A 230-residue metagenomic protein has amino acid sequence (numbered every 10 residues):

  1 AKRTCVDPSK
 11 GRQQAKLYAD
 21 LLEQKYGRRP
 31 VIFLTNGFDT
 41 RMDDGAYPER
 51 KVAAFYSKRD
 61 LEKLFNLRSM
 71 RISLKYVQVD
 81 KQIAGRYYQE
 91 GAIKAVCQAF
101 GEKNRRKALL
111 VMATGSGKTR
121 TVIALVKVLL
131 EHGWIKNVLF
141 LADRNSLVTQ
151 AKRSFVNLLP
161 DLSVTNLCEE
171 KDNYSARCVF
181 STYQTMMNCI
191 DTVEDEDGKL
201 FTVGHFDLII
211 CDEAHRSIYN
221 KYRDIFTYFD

Functional and structural regions predicted by a protein language model:
A1-N137, A142, S146-L162, Y174-C178 (+3 more regions): ATP-dependent helicase/translocase motor core
V164-D172: Short acidic low-complexity segments
K171, C178-V179, S217: Extracellular/periplasmic ectodomains of large secreted or surface enzymes and adhesion receptors
M187-I190, I218: Activation segment
D197-D230: SF2 helicase catalytic motif II
